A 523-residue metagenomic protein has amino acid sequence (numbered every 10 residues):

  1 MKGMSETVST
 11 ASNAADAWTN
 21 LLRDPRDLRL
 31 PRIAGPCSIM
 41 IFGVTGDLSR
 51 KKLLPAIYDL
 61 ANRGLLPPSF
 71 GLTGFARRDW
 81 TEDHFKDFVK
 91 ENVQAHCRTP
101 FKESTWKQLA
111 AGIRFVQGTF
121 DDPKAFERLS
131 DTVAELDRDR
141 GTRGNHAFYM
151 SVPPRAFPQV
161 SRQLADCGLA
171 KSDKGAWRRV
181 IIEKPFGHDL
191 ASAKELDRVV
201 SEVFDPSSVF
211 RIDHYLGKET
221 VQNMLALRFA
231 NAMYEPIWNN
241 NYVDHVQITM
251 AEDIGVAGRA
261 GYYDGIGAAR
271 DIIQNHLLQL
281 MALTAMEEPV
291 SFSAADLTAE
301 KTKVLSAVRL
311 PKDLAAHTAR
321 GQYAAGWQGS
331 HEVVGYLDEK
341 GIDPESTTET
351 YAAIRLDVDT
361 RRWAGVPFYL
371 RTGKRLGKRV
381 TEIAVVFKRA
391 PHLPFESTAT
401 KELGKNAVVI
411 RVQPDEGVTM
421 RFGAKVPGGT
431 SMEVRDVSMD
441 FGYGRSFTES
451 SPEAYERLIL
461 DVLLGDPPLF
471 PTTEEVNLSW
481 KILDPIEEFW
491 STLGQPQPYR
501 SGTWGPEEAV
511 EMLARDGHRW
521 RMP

Functional and structural regions predicted by a protein language model:
K2-I182, F186-P523: Secretory/organelle targeting and membrane-embedding segments
